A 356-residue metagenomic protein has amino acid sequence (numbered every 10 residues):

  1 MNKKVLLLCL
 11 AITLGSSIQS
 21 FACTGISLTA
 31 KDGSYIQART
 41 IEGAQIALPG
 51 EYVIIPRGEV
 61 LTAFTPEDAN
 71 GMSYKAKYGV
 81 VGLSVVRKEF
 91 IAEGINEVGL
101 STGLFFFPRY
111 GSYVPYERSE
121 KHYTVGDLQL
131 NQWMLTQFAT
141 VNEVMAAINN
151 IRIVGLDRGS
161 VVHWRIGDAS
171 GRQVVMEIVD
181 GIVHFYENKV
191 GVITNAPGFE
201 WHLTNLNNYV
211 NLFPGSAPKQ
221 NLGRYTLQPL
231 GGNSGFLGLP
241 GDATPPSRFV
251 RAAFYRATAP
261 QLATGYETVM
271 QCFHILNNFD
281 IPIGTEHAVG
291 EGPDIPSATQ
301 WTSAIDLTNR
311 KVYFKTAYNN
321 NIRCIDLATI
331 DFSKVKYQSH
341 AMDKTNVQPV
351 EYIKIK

Functional and structural regions predicted by a protein language model:
M1-V5: Positively charged n-region of N-terminal signal peptides that target proteins for export
C9-S17: Bacterial N-terminal signal peptides
F21-I36, G50, L156-S160, D168-G171 (+1 more regions): C-terminus-biased signal that marks the final domain/tail of proteins
T24-S119, R158, A341: A contiguous strand-loop segment
Q37, T102-L104, F185, V312-K315: Short hydrophobic/aromatic-rich beta-strand segments that constitute the beta-sheet cores of beta-sandwich/beta-barrel
E42-G43, R109, I178-H184, N319-N320 (+1 more regions): A short, sequence-level motif marking secondary-structure junctions
Y52-A69, G111-I151, K334-N346: Compact, glycine/acidic-enriched structural inserts
E93, V98-L128, M145-N211: Acidic/His-rich structured neighborhood in mature extracellular/periplasmic domains
